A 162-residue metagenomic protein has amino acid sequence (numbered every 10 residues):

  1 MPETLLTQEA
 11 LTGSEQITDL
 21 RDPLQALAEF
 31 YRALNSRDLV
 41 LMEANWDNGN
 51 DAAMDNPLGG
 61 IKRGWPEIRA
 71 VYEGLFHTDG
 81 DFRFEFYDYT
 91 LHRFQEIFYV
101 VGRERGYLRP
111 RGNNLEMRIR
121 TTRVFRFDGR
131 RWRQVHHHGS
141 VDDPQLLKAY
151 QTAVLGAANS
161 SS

Functional and structural regions predicted by a protein language model:
M1-A44, A52-S162: A beta-strand edge to alpha-helix "cap/lid" segment located at domain peripheries
